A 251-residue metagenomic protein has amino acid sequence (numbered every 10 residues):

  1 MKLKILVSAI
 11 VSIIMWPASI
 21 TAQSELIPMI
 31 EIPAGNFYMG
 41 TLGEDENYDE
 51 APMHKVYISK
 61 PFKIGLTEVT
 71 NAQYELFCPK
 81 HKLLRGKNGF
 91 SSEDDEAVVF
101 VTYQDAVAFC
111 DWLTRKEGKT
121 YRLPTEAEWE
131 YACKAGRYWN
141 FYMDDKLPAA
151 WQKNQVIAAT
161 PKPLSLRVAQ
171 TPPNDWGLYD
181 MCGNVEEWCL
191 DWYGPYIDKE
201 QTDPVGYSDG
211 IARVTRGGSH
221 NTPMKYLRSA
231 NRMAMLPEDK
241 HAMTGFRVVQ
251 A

Functional and structural regions predicted by a protein language model:
M1-I5: Positively charged n-region of N-terminal signal peptides that target proteins for export
S8-W16: Bacterial N-terminal signal peptides
S19-T21: Sec/Tat signal peptide C-region and signal peptidase I cleavage site
Q23-R85, Q104, G183: A short glycine-rich, aromatic-capped structural motif
L26-M29, M53-K55, P61, Y138-N140 (+4 more regions): A residue-level signal for beta-strand positions that form part of recognition/binding surfaces within mature
Y38, L42-E46, L84, G89-A97 (+2 more regions): Functional-site microenvironments in short loops/helix caps that host divalent-cation chemistry
A72-L76, T222, Y226, M243: Generic alpha-helical secondary structure signal
A242-A251: Short, structured beta-strand segments at or near domain termini in extracellular proteins/domains
